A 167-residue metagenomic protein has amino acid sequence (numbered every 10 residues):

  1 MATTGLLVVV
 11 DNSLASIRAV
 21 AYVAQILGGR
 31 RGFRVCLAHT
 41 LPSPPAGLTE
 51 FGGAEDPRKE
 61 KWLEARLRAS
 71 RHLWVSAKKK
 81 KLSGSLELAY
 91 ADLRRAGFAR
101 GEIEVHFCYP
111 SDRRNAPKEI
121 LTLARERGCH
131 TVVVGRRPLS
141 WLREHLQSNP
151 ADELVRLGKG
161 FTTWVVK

Functional and structural regions predicted by a protein language model:
A2-R71: Small/aliphatic-rich secondary-structure junction motif
A2-T3, R114-P117, T131-R156: Glycine-rich, Arg-bearing micro-motifs that act as flexible, cationic patches
V8-V10, L37-H39, H106-C108, V134-G135 (+1 more regions): Conserved beta-strand segments of the P-loop GTPase G domain that flank and frequently precede/overlap
E64-A77, I103-V105: Short glycine/proline- and acidic residue-enriched helix-loop micro-motifs that form flexible lids or anion-recognition
H72-L88: Low-complexity, serine/threonine/proline-enriched polar segments
A91-T131: Structural beta-alpha unit
D152-K167: Short, flexible loop segments at boundaries between secondary-structure elements
